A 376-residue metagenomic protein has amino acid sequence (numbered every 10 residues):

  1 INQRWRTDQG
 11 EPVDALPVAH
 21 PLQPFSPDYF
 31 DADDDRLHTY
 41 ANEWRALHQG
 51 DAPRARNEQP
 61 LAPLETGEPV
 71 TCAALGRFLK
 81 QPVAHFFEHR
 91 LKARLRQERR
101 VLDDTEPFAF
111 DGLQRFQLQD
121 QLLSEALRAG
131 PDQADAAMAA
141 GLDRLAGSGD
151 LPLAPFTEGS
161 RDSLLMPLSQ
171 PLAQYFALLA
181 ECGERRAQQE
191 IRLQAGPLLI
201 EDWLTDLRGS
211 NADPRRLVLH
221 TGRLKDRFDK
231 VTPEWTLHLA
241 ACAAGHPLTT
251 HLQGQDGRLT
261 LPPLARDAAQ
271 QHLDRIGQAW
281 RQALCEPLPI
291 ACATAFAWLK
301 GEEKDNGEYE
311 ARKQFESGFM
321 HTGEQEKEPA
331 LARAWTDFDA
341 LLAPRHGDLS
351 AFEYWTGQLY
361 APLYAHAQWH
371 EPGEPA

Functional and structural regions predicted by a protein language model:
I1-A376: Anion-coordinating catalytic cores for phosphoryl-, nucleotidyl-, and glycosidic chemistry
